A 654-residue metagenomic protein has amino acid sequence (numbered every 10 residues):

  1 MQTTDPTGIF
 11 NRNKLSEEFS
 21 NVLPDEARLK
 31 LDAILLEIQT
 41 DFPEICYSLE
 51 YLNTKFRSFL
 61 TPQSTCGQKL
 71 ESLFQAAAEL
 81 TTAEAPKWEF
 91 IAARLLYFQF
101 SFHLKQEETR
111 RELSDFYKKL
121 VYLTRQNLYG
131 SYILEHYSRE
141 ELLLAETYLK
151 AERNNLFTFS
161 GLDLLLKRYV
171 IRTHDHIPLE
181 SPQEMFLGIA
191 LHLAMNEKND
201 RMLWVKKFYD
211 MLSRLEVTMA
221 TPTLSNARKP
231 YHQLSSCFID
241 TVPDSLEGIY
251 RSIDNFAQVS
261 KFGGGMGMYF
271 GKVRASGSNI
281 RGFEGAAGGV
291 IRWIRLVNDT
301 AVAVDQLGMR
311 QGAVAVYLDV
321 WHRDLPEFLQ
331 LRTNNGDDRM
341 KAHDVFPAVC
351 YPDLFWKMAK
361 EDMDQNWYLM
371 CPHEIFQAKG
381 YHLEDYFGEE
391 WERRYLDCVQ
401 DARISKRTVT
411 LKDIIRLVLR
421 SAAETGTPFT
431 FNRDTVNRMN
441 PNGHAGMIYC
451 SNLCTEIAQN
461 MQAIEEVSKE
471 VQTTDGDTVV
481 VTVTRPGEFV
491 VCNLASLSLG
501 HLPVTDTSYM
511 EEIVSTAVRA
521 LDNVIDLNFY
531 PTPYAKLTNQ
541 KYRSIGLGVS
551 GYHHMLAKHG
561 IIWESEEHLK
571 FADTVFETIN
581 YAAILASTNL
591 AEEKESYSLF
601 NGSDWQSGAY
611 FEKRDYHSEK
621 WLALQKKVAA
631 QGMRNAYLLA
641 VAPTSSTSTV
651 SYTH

Functional and structural regions predicted by a protein language model:
M1-Y652: Extended catalytic cores of very large enzyme megasubunits
